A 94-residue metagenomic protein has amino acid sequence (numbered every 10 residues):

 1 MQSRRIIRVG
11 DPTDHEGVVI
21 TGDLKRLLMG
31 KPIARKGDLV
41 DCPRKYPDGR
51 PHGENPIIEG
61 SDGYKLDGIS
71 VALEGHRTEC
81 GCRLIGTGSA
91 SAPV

Functional and structural regions predicted by a protein language model:
M1-V94: Intrinsically disordered, low-complexity proline/glycine-rich segments
